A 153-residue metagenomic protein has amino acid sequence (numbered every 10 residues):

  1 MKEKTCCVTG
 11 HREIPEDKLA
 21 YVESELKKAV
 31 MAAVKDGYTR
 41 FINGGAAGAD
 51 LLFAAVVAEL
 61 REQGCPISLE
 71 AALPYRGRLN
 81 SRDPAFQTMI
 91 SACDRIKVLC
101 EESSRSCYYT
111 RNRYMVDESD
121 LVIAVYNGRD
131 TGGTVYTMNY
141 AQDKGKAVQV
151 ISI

Functional and structural regions predicted by a protein language model:
M1-I153: Acidic/glycine-enriched connector segments
